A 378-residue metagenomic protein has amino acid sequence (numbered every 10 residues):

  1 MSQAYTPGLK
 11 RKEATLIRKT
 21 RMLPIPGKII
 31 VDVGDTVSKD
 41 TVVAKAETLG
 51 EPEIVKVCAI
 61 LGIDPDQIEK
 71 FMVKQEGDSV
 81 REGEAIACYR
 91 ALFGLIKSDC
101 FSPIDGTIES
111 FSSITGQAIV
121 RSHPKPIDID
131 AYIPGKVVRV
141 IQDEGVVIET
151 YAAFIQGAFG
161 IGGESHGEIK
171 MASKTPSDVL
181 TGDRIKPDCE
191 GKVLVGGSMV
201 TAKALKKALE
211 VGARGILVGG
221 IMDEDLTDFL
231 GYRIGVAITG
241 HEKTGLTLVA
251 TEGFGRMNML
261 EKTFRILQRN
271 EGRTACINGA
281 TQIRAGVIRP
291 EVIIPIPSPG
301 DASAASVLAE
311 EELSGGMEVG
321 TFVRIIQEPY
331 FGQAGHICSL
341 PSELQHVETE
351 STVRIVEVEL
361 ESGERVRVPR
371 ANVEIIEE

Functional and structural regions predicted by a protein language model:
M1-E378: Well-ordered secondary-structure scaffolds
